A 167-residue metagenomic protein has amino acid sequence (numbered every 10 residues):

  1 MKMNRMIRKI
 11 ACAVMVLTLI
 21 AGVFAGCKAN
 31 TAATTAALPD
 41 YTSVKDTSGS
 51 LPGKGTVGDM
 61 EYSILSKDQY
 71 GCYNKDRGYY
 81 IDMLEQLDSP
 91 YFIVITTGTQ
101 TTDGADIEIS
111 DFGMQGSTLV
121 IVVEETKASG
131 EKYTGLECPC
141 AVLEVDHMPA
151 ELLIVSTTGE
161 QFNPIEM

Functional and structural regions predicted by a protein language model:
M1-K2, A21: Helix-centric, low-specificity signal for extended rod-like, repetitive segments
K2-V14: Bacterial N-terminal signal peptides that target proteins for export
K9-C12, C27-M167: Exposed, flexible binding/inhibitory loops of compact, secreted disulfide-stabilized domains
V14-A21: Alpha-helical transmembrane segments
G22-G26: C-terminal motif of bacterial Sec signal peptides marking the signal peptidase cleavage site
